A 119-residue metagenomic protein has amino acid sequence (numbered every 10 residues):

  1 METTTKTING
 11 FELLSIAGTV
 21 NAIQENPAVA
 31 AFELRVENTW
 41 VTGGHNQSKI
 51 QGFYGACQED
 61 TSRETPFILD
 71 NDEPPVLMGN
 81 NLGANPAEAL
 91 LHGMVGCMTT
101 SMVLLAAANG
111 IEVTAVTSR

Functional and structural regions predicted by a protein language model:
M1-H92, L104-R119: Extended beta-strand/beta-hairpin segments
M94-M98: Alpha-helical metal-binding/catalytic segments enriched in His/Glu/Asp
T99, V103: Aromatic- and glycine-enriched beta-alpha-beta binding-site module
